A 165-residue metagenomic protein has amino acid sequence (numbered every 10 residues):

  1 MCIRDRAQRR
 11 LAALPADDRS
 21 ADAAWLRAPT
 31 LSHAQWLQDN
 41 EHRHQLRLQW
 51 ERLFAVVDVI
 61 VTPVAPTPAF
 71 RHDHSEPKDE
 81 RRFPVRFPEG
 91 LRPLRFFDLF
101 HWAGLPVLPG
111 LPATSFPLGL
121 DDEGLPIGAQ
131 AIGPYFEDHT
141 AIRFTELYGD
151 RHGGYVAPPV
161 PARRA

Functional and structural regions predicted by a protein language model:
R4-E51, T67, H72-E76, S115-L118 (+1 more regions): Short helix-loop capping/hinge segments that flank enzyme active sites or metal/cofactor-binding pockets
L37-Q38, R95, W102, V107-A165: Structural helix-boundary/capping segments
F54: Basic phosphate/pyrophosphate-binding loop/patch that engages nucleotide-derived ligands
D58: Conserved acidic residues
F70-F100: Short, surface-exposed loop/helix-turn segments at secondary-structure junctions that function as lids/hinges flanking
